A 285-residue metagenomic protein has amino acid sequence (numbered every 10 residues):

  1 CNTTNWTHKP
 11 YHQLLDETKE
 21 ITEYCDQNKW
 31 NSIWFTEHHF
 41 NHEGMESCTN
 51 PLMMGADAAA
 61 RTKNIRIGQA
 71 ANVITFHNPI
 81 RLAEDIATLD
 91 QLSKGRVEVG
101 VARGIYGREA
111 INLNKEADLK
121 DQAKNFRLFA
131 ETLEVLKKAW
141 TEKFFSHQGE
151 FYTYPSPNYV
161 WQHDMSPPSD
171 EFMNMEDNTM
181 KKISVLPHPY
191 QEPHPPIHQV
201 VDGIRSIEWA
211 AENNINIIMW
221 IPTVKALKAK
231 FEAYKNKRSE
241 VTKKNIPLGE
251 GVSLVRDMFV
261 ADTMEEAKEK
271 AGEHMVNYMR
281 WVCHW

Functional and structural regions predicted by a protein language model:
C1, I33-F35, I67-Q69, V97-V101 (+3 more regions): Hydrophobic faces of well-ordered beta-strands that scaffold small-molecule active sites in alpha/beta enzyme cores
C1-I65, H194-P195: N-terminal beta1-alpha1-beta2 module of alpha/beta enzyme domains
N2-L15, N72-I80, Q191-D202, M258-A261: Active-site mouth loops of central-metabolism enzymes
T18-E23, L52-A56, A83-A87, F129-K137 (+3 more regions): Generic structural signal for well-ordered alpha-helices, preferentially at hydrophobic/aromatic core positions
R61-N64, S93, A211-I218: Glycine-enriched alpha-helix->loop->beta-strand junction motifs that scaffold or abut catalytic
R81-N213, T242: Internal, glycine-rich beta/alpha segment that forms the wall or movable "lid" of small-molecule/cofactor binding
V200, S206-V241, E250-S253, K270: Glycine-rich, aromatic-lined ligand/substrate-binding cores of catalytic and carbohydrate-binding domains
G203-W209, G249-L254, M258-W285: Aromatic-lined glycan-binding groove of carbohydrate-active enzymes
